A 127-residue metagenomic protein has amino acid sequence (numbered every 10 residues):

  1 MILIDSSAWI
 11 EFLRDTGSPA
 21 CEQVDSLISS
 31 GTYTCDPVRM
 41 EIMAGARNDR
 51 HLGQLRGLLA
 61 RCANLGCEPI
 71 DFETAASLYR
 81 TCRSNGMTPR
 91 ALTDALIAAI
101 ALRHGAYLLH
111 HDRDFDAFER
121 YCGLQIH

Functional and structural regions predicted by a protein language model:
M1, A98, L102-H127: Acidic, PIN/NYN-like endoribonuclease modules and their adjacent C-terminal/linker elements
M1-T34, M43-G57: Short, well-structured N-terminal submotif of metal-dependent ribonuclease cores
S6, D36, T93-A95: Conserved glycosyltransferase catalytic-site signature
R50-G53, C82-R83, Q125-H127: Short, hinge-like loop/turn segments at secondary-structure boundaries
G57-A63: Active-site-proximal, substrate-binding regions of enzyme catalytic domains and RNA-binding/basic surfaces
N64-L109: Active-site neighborhoods of divalent-metal-dependent phosphate/nucleic-acid chemistry enzymes
